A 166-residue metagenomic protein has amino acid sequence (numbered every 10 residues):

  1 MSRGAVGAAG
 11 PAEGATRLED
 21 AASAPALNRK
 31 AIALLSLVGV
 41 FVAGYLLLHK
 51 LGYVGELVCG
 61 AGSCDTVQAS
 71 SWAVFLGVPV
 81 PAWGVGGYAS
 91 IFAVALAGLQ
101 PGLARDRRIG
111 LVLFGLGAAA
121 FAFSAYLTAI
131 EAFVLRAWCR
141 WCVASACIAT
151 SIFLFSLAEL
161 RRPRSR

Functional and structural regions predicted by a protein language model:
S2-R166: Membrane-interfacial helix-loop segments of redox and metal-homeostasis proteins, especially TM-loop-TM junctions
